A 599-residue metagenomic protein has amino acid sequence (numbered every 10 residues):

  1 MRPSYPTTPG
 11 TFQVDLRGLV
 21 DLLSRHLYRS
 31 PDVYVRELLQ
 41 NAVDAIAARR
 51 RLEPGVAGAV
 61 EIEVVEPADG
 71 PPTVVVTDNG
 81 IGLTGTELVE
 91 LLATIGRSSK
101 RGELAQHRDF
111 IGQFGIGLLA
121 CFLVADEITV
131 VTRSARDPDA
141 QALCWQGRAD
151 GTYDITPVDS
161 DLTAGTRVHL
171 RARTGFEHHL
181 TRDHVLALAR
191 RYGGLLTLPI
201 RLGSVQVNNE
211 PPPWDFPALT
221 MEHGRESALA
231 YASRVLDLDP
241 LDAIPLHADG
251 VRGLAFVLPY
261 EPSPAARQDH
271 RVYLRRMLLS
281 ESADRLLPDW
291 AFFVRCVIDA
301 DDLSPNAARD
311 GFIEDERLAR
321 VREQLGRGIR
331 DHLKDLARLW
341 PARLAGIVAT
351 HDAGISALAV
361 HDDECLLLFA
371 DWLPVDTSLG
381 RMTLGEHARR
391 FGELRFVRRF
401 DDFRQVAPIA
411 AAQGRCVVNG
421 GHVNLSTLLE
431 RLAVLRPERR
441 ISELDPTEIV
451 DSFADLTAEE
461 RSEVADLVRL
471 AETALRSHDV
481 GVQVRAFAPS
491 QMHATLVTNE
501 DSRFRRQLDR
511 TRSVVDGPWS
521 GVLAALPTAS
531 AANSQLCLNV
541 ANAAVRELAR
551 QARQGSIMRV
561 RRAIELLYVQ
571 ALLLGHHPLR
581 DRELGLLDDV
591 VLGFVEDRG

Functional and structural regions predicted by a protein language model:
M1-L188, D588: GHKL (Bergerat-fold) ATPase N-terminal catalytic module, capturing the glycine-rich phosphate-binding loop and acidic
F110-G112, V131-T152, R173-H178, D183-G599: GHKL/Bergerat-fold ATPase module in large chromosome/replication-associated machines
